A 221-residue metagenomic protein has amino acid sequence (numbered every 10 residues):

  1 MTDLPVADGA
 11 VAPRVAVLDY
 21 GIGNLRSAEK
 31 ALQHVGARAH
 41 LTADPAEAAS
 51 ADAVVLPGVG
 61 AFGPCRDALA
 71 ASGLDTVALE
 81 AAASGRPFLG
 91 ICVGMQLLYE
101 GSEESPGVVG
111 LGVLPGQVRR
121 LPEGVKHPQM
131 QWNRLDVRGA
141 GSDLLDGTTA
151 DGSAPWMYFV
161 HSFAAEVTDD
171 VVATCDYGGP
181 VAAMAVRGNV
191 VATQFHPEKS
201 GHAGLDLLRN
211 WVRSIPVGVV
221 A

Functional and structural regions predicted by a protein language model:
T2-V6, A12, T193-A221: Acyltransferase
V15-G36, F195-E198: N-terminal beta1-alpha1 ligand-phosphate binding loop
R38, A53, P87-L89, W156: Structural signature of beta-strand start/N-cap positions in the alpha/beta core of ABC transporter nucleotide-binding
A39-S50: Short acidic low-complexity segments
A48-G58: Short acidic/histidine-rich motifs immediately flanking catalytic phosphotransfer sites in two-component signaling
G60-N133: Cysteine-nucleophile active-site neighborhood
E100-V181: Pocket-forming structural segment of enzyme catalytic cores
A154, V186-V191: Beta-strand-turn-beta hairpins that frame and shape the catalytic cleft of phosphate-ester-processing enzymes
